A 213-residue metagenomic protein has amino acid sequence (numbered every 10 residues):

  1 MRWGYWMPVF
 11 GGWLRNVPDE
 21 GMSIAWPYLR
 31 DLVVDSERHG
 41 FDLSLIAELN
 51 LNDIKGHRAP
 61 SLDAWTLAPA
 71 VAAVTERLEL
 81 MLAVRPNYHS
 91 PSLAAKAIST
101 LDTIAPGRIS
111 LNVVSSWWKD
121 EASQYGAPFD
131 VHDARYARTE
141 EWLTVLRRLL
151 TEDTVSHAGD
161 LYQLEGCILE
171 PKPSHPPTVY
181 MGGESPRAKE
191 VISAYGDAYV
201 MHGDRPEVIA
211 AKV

Functional and structural regions predicted by a protein language model:
M1-V74, K172-P177: N-terminal beta1-alpha1-beta2 module of alpha/beta enzyme domains
W3-Y5, S44-I46, E79-V84, I109-V113 (+2 more regions): Hydrophobic faces of well-ordered beta-strands that scaffold small-molecule active sites in alpha/beta enzyme cores
P8-F10, L49, R85-N87, V114-S116 (+3 more regions): Active-site beta-loop-alpha junctions enriched in small/polar residues
V17-S23, M81-Y88: The substrate-binding groove and active-site-proximal loops of carbohydrate-active enzymes, especially glycoside
Y28-R38, I98-T103, A210-V213: Short amphipathic alpha-helices and their capping/turn segments at secondary-structure boundaries
R38-F41, P106, G196-D197: A structural motif
T66, R205-V213: Active-site-adjacent beta->alpha loops and helix N-cap segments on the catalytic face of soluble alpha/beta enzymes
S90-Y195: Internal, glycine-rich beta/alpha segment that forms the wall or movable "lid" of small-molecule/cofactor binding
